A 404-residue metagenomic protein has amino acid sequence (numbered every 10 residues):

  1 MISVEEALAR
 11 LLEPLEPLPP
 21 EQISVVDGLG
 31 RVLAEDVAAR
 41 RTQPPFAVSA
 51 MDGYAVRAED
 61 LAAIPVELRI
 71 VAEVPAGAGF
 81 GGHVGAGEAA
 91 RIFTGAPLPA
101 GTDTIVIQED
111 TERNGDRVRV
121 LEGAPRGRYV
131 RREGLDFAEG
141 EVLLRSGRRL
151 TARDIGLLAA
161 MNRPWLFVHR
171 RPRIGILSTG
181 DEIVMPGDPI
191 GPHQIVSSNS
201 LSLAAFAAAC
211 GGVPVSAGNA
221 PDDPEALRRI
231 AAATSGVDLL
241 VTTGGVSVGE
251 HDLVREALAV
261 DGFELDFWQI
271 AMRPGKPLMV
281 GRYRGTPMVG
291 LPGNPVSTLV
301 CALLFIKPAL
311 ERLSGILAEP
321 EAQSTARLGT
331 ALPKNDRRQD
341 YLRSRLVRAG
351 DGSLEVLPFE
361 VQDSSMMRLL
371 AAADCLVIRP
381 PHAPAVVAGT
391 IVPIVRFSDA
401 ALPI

Functional and structural regions predicted by a protein language model:
M1-P65, L150: Intrinsically disordered, low-complexity, positively charged segments
M1-V4, L8, E21, V25 (+17 more regions): Generic structural signal for well-ordered, non-membrane alpha-helical segments in soluble metabolic enzymes
I2, E21-V26, G30, A34-E35 (+4 more regions): Flexible glycine/proline-rich
I2-V4, Y54-P221, E355-V356, E360-V361 (+2 more regions): Short, glycine/charged-enriched hinge/interface segments at domain edges or termini
V4-E5, P164-L291, P295-C301: Helix-rich terminal scaffold detector
L12, A204, G211, I306-L310 (+1 more regions): Short amphipathic alpha-helical signal-transduction/dimerization elements
R145, D252, A349-S353: Proline-centered turn/helix-capping motifs that create local helix->coil transitions or kinks
